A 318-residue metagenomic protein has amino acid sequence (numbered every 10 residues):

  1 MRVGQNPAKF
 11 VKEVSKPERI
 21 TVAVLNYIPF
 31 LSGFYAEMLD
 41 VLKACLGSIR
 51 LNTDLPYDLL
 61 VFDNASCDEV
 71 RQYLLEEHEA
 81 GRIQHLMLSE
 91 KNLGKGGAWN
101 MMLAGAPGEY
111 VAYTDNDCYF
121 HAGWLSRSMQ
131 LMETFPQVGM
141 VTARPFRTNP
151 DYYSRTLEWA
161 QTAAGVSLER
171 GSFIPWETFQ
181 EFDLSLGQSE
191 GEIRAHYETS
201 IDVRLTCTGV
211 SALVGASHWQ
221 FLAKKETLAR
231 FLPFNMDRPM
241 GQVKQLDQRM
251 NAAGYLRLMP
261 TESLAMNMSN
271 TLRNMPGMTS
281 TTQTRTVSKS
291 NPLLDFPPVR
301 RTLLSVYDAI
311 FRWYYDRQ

Functional and structural regions predicted by a protein language model:
M1-E18, G191-Q318: C-terminal catalytic/acceptor-binding lobe
M1-L51: N-proximal low-complexity "stem/linker" segments adjacent to membrane-targeting elements
L55, F62-Q72: A conserved acidic beta->alpha catalytic loop
L75-L93: Conserved donor nucleotide-binding strand/loop of the catalytic core
E90-G105: Glycine-rich, basic loop-to-helix element that forms the pyrophosphate-binding segment of sugar-nucleotide handling
V111: Short aromatic/hydrophobic "clamp" motif used to bind/position activated sugar donors
D115-Y119: The conserved acidic donor/metal-binding loop of glycosyltransferases
L125-T227: Conserved catalytic core of nucleotide-sugar-dependent glycosyltransferases
